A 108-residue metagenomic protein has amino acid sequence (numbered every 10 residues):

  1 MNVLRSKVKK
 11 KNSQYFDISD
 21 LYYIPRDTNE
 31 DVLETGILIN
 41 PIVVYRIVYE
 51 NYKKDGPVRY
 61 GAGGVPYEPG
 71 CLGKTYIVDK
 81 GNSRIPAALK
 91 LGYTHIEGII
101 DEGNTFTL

Functional and structural regions predicted by a protein language model:
M1-E102: Short, charged/polar connector segments at secondary-structure boundaries
F106-L108: Short, charged, surface-exposed secondary-structure boundary motifs
